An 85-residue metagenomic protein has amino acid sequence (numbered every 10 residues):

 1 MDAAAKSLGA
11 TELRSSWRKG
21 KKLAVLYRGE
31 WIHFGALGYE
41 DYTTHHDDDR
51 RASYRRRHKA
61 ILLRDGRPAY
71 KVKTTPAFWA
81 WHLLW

Functional and structural regions predicted by a protein language model:
M1-W85: Arg/Lys-rich, low-complexity, intrinsically disordered basic segments
